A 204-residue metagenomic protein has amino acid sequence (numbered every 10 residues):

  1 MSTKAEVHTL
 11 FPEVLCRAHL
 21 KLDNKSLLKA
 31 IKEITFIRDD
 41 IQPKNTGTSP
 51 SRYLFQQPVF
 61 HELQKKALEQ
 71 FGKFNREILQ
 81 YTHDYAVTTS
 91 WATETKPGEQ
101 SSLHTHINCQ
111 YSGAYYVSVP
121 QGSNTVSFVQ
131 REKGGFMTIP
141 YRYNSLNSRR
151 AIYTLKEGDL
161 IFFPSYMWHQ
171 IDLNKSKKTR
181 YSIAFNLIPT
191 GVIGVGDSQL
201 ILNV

Functional and structural regions predicted by a protein language model:
M1-T82, Q100, L200-N203: Non-heme Fe(II)/2-oxoglutarate
H19, W91-T93, A114-Y116, A184-N186: Residue-level recognition of well-ordered beta-strand positions that form the cores of beta-sheet-rich folds across
Q80-S90: A short coil-to-beta-strand element that immediately follows conserved catalytic motifs
V87-T89, Q110-A114, R180-S182: Broad gene-expression machinery/nucleic-acid interaction feature
T95-F162, P189, I193-I201: Catalytic core of non-heme Fe(II) oxygenases with the double-stranded beta-helix
S101-H104, H169-S176: Short beta-strand His + acidic residue motifs that chelate non-heme Fe in jelly-roll/DSBH and cupin folds
D172-L200: C-terminal/domain-terminus segments
